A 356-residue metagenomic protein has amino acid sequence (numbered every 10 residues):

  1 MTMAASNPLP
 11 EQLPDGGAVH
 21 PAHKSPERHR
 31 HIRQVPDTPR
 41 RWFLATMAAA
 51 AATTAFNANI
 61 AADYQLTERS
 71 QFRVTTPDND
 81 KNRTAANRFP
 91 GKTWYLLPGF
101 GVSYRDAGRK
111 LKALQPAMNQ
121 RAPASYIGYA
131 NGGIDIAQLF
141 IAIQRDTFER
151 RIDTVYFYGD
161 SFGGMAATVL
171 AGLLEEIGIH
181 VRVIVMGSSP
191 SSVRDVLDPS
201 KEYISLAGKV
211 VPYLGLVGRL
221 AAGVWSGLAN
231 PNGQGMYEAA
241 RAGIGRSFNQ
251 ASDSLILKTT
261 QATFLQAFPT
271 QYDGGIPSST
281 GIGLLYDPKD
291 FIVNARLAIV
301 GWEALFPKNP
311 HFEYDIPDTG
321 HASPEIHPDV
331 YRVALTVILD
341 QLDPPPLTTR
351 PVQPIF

Functional and structural regions predicted by a protein language model:
M1-T38: N-terminal secretory signal peptides
H29-P36, W42-A62: N-terminal export signals
S70-M118: Short, surface-exposed "cap/lid" segments of acyl-processing enzymes
Q115-G133: Conserved alpha/beta-hydrolase
G159-A167: Gly/Ala-rich beta-loop-alpha elbow adjacent to hydrolase catalytic centers
V185-D195: Active-site nucleophile loop of the alpha/beta-hydrolase fold
N232-H311: Serine-hydrolase catalytic core
E313-F356: Catalytic active-site module of serine/aspartate enzymes centered on a nucleophile-bearing elbow/loop
